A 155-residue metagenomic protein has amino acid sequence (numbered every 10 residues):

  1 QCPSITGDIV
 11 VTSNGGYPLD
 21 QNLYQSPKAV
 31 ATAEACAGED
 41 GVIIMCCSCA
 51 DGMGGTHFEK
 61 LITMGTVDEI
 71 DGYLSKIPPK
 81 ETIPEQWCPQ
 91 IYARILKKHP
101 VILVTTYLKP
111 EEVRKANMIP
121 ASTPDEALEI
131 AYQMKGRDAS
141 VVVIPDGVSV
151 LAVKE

Functional and structural regions predicted by a protein language model:
T6-Q25: Glycine-rich phosphate/diphosphate-binding loops and the adjacent beta-loop-alpha structural elements that coordinate
Q25-E155: C-terminal non-catalytic interaction/assembly regions of soluble proteins
